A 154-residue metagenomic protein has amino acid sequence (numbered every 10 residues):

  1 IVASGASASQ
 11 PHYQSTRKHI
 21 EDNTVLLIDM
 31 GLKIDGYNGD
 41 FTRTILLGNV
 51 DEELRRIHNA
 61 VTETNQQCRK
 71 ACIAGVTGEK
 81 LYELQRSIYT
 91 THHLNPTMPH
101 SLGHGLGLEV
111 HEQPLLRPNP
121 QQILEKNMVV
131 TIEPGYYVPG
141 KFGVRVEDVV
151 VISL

Functional and structural regions predicted by a protein language model:
I1-L154: Active-site neighborhoods and metal-handling regions in enzymes and metal-associated proteins
